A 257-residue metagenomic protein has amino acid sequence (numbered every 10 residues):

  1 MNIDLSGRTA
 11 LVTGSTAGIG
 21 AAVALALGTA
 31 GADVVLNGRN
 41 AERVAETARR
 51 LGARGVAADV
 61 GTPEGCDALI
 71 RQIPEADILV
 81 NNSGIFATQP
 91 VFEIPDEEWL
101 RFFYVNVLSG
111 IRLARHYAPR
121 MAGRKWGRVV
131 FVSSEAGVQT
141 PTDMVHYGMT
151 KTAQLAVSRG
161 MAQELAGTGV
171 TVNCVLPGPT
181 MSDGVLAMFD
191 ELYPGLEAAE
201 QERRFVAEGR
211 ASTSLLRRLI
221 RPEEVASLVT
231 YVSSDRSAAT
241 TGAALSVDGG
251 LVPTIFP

Functional and structural regions predicted by a protein language model:
T9, T16-A17: Conserved glycine-rich cofactor-binding loop
P90-V91, E98-F103, G209-R210: Substrate-binding pocket helix/loop in short-chain dehydrogenase/reductase
A114, T150, S158: Active-site helix of classical SDR
P119, Q163-E164: Alpha-helical segment proximal to the catalytic Tyr-Lys
S134: Residue(s) in the substrate-gating loop at a strand-loop-helix junction that position the organic substrate next
Q139, T230, T241-P257: Short C-terminal tail/terminal secondary-structure segment of NAD(P)H-dependent dehydrogenase/reductase domains
A166, T171, T240-G242: Short, small/polar-rich loop/turn modules that mediate ligand/substrate recognition or access, typified
